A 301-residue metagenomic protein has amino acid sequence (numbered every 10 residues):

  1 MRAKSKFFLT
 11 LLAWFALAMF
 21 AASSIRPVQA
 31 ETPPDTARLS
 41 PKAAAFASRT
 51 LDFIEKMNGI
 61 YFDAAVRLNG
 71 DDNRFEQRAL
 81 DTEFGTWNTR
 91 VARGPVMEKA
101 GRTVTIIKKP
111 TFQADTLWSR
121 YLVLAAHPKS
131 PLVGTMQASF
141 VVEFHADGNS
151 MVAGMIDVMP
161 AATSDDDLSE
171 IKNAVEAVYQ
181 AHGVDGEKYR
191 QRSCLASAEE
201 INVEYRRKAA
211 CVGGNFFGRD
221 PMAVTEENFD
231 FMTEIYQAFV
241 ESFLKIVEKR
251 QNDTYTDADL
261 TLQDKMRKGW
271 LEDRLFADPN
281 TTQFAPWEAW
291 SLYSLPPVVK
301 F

Functional and structural regions predicted by a protein language model:
R2-L12: Bacterial N-terminal signal peptides that target proteins for export
T10-A22: Bacterial N-terminal signal peptides
S23, P27-A30: Boundary at the C-terminal end of the N-terminal hydrophobic targeting segment
R38-Q113, N228-D230, L244, E248-K249 (+1 more regions): Gly/Pro-rich turn-and-neighbor structural signature
F84-A153: Internal mixed beta-strand/loop scaffold within catalytic domains of large alpha/beta enzymes
F84-K108, S197-D220, L295-V299: Aromatic/basic-lined ligand-recognition segments that form π-stacking hydrophobic pockets flanked by Lys/Arg to engage
A146-Q191: Compact, glycine/acidic-enriched structural inserts
D185-G269: A contiguous, surface-oriented mixed alpha/beta subdomain in the mid-to-C-terminal portion of proteins that forms
